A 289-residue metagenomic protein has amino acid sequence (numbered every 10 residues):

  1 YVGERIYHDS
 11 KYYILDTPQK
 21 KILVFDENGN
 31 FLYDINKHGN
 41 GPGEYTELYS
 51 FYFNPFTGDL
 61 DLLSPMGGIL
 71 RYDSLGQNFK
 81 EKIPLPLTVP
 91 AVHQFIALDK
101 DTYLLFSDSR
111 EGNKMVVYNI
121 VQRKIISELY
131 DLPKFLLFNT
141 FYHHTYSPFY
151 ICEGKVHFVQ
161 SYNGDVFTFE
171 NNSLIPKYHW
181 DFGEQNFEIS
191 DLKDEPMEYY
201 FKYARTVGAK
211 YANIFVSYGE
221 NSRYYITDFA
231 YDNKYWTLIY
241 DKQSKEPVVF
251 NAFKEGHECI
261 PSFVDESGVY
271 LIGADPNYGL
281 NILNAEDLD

Functional and structural regions predicted by a protein language model:
Y1-P18: Beta-strand-rich domains and repeat architectures in extracellular enzymes and scaffolds, especially beta-propellers
V2-E4, T46-F51, V89-L98, F138-S147 (+2 more regions): Repeated scaffold domains used in trafficking and secretory/extracellular systems, primarily beta-propellers
Y7-D9, F53-T57, A97-K100, I151-E153 (+2 more regions): Residue-level detector of Asp-centered blade-edge/turn motifs that repeat once per structural unit in beta-propeller
K21, N30-T57, S64: Blade-loop segments of beta-propeller domains
D26-N28, D73-Q77, N119-R123, E170-S173 (+1 more regions): Short loop/turn segments that connect beta-strands within beta-propeller blades
E47-L48, S64-K114, S127-F138: Asp-box/WD-like beta-propeller blade repeats and closely related beta-sheet repeat scaffolds
V116, I120-L174: Loop-centered beta-sheet repeat module
K177-G208, Q243-S267: Conserved blade-ending motifs and adjacent loop-strand segments that build the rim/top face of beta-propeller domains
